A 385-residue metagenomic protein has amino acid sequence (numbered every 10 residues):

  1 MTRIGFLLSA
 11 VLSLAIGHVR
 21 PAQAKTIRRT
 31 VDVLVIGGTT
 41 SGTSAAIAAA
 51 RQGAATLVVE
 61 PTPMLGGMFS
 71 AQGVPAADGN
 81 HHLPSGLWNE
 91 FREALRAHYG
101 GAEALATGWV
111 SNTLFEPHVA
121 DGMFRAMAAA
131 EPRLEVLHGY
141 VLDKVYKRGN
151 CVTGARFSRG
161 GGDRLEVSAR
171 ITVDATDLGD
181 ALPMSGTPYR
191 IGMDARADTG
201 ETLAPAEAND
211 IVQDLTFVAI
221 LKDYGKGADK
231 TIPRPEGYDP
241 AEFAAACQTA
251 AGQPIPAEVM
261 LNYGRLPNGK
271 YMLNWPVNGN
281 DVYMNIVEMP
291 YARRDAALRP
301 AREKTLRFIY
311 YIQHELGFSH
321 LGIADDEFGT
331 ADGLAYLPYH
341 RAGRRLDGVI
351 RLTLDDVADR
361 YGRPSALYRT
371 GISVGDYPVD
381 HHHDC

Functional and structural regions predicted by a protein language model:
M1-L7: N-terminal export leaders
L7-R20: N-terminal export signals
I27-T39: Beta1/beta-strand and adjacent pyrophosphate-binding region of the FAD-binding site in flavoprotein oxidoreductases
L34, A77-H81, G108-L114, S168 (+1 more regions): Second-shell loop/turn segments in exported
I36-T39, V59-T62, M68, Q72-G73 (+6 more regions): Active-site-proximal beta-strand/loop segments in catalytic clefts of secreted hydrolases
G42: N-terminal Rossmann-fold NAD(P) dinucleotide-binding loop
A48, A54-A55, E60-C151, R190 (+1 more regions): Conserved N-terminal/central alpha/beta ligand/cofactor-binding core
S158-I171, A175-C385: Flavin (FAD/FMN)-binding glycine-rich loop and adjacent Rossmann-like elements that form
